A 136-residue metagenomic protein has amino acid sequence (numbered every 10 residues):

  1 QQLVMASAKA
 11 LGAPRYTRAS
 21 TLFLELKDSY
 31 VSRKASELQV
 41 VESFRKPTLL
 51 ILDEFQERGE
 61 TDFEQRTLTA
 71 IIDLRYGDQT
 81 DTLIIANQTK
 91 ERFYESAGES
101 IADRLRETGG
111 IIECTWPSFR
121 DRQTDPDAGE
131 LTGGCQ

Functional and structural regions predicted by a protein language model:
Q1: Walker A/P-loop nucleotide-binding motif
V4, A8-A10, L22-Y30, A35 (+1 more regions): Replace "adjacent to P-loop NTPase cores in ATP/GTP-dependent enzymes" with "adjacent to NTP-binding cores
A13, T48-L49: The start of beta-strands in P-loop NTPase/AAA+ ATPase cores
A19: Active-site loop/turn elements of alpha/beta-hydrolase fold enzymes, especially the short glycine-/histidine-rich
Q39-T48: Short basic/glycine-enriched coil/helix segment immediately N-terminal to the Walker B
